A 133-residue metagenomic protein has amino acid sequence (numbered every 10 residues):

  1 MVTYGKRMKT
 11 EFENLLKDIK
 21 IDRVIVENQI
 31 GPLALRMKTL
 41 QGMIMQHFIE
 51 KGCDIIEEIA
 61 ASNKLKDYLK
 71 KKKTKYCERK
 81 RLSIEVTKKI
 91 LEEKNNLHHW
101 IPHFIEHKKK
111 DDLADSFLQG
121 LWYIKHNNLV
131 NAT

Functional and structural regions predicted by a protein language model:
M1-T133: Phosphate- and other anionic-substrate recognition elements at nucleic-acid/protein interfaces
